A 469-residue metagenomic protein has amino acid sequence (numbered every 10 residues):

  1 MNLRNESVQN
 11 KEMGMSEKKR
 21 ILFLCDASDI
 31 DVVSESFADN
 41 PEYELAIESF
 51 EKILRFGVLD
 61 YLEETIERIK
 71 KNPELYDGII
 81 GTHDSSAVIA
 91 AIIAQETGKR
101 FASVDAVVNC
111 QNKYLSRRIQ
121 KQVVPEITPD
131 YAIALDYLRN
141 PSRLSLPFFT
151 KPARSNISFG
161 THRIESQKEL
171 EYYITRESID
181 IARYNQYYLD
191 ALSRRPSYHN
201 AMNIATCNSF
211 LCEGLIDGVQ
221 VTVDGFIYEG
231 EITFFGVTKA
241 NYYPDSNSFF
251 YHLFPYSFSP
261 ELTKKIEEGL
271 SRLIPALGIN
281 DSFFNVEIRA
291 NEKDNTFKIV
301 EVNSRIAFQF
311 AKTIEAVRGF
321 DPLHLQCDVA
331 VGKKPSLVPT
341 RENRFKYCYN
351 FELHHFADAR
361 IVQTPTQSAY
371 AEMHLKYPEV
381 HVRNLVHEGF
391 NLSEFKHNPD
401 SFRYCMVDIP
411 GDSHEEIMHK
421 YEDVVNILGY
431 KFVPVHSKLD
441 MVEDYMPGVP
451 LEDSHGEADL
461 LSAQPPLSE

Functional and structural regions predicted by a protein language model:
E17-E74: Domain-scale detector for complete catalytic domains at protein termini or as standalone homologs
L22, D328-E469: Peripheral (often C-terminal) accessory segments that flank ATP-dependent C-N-forming ligase machineries
K52-R143, H397-N398, R403, D412 (+1 more regions): Conserved N-proximal alpha/beta basic substrate-recognition cap immediately N-terminal to, or forming the N-lobe
Q95-R163, Q167, Y172-N200: A conserved helix-loop-beta module that forms one wall/lid of the active-site cleft in ATP-utilizing catalytic domains
P152-A153, A201-M202, C212-I216, P275-I279 (+1 more regions): Short Gly/Pro-enriched turn/cap motifs at secondary-structure boundaries
T175, I179-Y242, E261, E268 (+1 more regions): Phosphate-binding site of ATP-dependent enzymes
G214-I279, F283, N303-A330, R341-F345 (+1 more regions): ATP-dependent carboxylate/phosphate-activation module, predominantly the ATP-grasp catalytic core and closely related
N280-E292, M441-D444: A short glycine-rich, hydrophobically flanked beta-strand micro-motif that places a catalytic Asp/Glu for divalent metal
